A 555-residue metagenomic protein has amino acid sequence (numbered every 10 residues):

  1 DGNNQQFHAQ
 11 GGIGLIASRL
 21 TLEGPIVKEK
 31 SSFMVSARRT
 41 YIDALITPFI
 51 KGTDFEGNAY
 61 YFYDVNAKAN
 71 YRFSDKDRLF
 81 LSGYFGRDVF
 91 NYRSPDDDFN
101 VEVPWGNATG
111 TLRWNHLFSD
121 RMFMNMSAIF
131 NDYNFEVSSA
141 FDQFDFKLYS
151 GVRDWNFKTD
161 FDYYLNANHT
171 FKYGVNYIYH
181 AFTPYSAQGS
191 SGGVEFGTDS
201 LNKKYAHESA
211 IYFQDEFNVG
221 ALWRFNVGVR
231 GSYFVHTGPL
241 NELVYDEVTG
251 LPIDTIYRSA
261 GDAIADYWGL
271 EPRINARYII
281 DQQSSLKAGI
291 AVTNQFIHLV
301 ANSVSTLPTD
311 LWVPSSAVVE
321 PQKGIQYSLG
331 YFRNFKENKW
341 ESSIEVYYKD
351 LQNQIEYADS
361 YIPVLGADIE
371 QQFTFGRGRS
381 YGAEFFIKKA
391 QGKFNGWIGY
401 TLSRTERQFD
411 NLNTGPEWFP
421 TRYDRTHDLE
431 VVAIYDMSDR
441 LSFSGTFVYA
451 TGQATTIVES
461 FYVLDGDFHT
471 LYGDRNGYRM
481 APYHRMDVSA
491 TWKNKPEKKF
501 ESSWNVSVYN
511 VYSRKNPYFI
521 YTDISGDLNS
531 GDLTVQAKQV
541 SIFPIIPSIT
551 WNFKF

Functional and structural regions predicted by a protein language model:
Q6-H8, I50-F55, Y92-V101, T109-R113 (+12 more regions): Extracellular loop and loop/strand-boundary signature of outer-membrane beta-barrel proteins
G14-R39, T53-V89, W105-M124, L165-N166: Transmembrane beta-barrel wall of Gram-negative outer-membrane proteins
K76-D154, S186, T198-N202, L307-P308: Flexible loop and strand-edge segments within Gram-negative outer membrane beta-barrel domains
N125-I129, I279, S285-A291, Q295-I297 (+4 more regions): Membrane-embedded beta-barrel scaffold of Gram-negative outer-membrane proteins
D154-D160, S200, E208, P314-E320 (+4 more regions): Outer membrane beta-barrel strand-and-loop segments of large Gram-negative receptors, especially TonB-dependent
K172-Q283, F296, L412: Signature of Gram-negative outer-membrane beta-barrel scaffolds
Y347-D350, I369-E459: Gram-negative outer-membrane beta-barrel transporters
R440, V448-G466, Y483-R485, T491-F555: C-terminal beta-signal and adjacent terminal beta-strands/loops of Gram-negative outer-membrane beta-barrel proteins
